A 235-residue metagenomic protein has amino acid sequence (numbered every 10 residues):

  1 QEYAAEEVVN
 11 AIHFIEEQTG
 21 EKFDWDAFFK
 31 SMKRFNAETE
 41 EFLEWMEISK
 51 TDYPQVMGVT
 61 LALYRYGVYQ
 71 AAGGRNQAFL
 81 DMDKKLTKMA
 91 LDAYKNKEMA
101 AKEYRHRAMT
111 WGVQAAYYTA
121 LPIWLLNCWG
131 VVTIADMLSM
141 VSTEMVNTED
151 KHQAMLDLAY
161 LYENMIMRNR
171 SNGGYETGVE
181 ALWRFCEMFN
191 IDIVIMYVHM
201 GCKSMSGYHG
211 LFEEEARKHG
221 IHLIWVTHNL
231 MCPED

Functional and structural regions predicted by a protein language model:
Q1-F23, S139-M140, E144-D235: Trp/Phe/Arg-rich N-terminal binding region typifying the photolyase-homology
A5, V9-V146, S171: A charged, amphipathic alpha-helical module
